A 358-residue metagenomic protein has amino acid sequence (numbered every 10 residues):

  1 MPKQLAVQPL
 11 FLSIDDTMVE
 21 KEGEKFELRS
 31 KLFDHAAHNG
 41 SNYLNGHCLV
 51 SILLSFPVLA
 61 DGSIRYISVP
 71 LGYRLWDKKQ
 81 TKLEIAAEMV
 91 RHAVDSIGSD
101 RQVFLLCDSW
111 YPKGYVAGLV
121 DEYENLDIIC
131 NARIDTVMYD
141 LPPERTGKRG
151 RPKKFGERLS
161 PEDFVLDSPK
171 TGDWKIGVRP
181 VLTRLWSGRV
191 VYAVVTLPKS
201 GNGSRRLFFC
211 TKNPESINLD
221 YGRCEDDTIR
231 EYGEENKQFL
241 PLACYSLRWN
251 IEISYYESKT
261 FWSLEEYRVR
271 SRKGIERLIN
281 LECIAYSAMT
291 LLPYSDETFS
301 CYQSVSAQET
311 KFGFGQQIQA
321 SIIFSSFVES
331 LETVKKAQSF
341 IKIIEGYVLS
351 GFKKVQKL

Functional and structural regions predicted by a protein language model:
M1-R65, L71, P169, K175-V181: Active-site-proximal, Lys/Arg-enriched surface segment that forms a nucleic-acid-binding/basic interface patch
K21-K25, D61-L358: Single, function-defining residue in the core of a domain
